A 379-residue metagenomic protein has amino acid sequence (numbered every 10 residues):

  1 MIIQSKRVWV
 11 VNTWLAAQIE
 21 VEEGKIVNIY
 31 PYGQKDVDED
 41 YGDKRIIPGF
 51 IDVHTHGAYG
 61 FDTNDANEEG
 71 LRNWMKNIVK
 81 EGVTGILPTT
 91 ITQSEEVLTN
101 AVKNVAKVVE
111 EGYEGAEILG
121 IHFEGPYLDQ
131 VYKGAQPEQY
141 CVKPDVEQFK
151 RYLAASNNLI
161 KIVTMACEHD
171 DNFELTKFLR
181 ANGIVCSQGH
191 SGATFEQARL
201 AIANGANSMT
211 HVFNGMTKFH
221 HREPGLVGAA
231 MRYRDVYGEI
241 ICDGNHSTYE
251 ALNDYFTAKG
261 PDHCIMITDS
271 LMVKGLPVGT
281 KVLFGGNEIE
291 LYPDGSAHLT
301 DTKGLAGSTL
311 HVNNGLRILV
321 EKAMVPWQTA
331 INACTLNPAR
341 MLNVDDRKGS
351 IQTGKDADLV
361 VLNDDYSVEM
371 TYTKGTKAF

Functional and structural regions predicted by a protein language model:
M1-Q34, Y372, K377: N-terminal metal-binding scaffold of metallo-dependent hydrolase/deaminase domains
M1-S5, G33-R72, K76: Replace "His-x-His-based motif
H54, F123, L179, M209 (+2 more regions): Conserved, mostly hydrophobic/aromatic
H56, R72-A101, A116-D129, S156-E168 (+3 more regions): Divalent metal-dependent hydrolysis catalytic cores, especially in the metallo-beta-lactamase
G57-A66, L87-P88, T92-V97, G215-M231: Active-site loop-to-helix "anion-binding N-cap" substructures in soluble metabolic enzymes
K76-L87, Q130-N157, L200-V212, E223-Y237 (+1 more regions): Active-site gating loops and adjacent loop-to-helix segments of metal-dependent hydrolytic enzymes
A154-V278: Active-site core of metal-dependent hydrolases
G228-G238, F256-T268, K274-K355, L359-V361: His/Asp/Glu-enriched, well-ordered alpha-helical/loop segment that forms or immediately abuts the divalent-metal
